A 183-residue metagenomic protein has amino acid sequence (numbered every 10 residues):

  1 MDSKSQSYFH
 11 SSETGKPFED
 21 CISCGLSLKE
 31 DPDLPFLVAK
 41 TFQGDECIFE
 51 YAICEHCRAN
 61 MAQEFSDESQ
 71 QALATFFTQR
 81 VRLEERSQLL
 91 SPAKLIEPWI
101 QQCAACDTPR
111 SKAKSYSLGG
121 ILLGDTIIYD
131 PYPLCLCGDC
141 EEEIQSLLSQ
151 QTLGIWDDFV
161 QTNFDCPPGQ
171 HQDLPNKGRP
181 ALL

Functional and structural regions predicted by a protein language model:
M1-E13, Q63-E97, S146-L183: Short, intrinsically disordered terminal segments enriched in charged and Pro/Gly residues
G15-I48, E68, E97-D130: Short recognition patches in nucleic-acid-associated and regulatory proteins
P35-V38, M61, L73, F77 (+1 more regions): Generic hydrophobic, helix-prone segments enriched in Leu/Val/Ile
C47-A74, Y129-W156: Short metal-binding segments enriched for Cys and/or His
A52-H56, N60, Q101, T108 (+4 more regions): Long compositionally biased, domain-poor regions of proteins
